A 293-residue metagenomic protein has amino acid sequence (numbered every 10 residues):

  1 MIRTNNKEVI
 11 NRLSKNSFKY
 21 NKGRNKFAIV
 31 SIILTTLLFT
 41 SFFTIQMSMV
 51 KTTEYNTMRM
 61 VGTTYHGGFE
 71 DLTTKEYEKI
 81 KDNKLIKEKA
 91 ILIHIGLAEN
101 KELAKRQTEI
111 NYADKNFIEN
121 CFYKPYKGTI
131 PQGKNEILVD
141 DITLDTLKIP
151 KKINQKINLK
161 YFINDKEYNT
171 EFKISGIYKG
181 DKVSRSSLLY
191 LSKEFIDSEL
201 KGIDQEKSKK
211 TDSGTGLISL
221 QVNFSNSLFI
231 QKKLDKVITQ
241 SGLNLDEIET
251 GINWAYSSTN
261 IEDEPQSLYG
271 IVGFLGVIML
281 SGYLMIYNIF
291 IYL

Functional and structural regions predicted by a protein language model:
M1-F39: N-terminal Sec/SRP start-transfer signal
N5-V9, L13, T44, N169 (+2 more regions): Charged, alpha-helix-enriched surfaces in structured cytosolic catalytic cores of large nucleotide-utilizing machines
S14, S41, I45, M49-T57 (+2 more regions): Juxtamembrane interface helices immediately C-terminal to a transmembrane segment
S17, T36, N244-L245, I289: N-terminal transmembrane alpha-helices
L34-S41, I45, V277-I286: Hydrophobic alpha-helical membrane-associated segments
M47-T259: Basic-flanked hydrophobic alpha-helices used for secretion and membrane insertion
A255-L293: Hydrophobic alpha-helical bundles that form the membrane domains of multi-pass transporters
